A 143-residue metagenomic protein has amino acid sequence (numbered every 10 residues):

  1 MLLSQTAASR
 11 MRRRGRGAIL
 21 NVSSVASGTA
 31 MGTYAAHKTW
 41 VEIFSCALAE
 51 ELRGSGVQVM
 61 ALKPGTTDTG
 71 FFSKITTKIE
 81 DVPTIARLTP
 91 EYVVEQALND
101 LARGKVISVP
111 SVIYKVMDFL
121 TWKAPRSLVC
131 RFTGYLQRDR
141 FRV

Functional and structural regions predicted by a protein language model:
L3, G28-G32: Active-site "substrate specificity/gating" loop of NAD(P)-dependent dehydrogenases, especially the short-chain
S4-Q5, C46: A short, exposed helix-loop element centered on a Lys and neighboring polar residues
T6-G15: A short helix-coil junction within the Rossmann-fold of NAD(P)-dependent oxidoreductases
S24: Residue(s) in the substrate-gating loop at a strand-loop-helix junction that position the organic substrate next
G32-W40, F44: The catalytic Tyr-X3-Lys active-site helix of short-chain dehydrogenase/reductase
A49-Y114, K123, S127: SDR active-site lid
T133-V143: Short linear elements at protein peripheries
